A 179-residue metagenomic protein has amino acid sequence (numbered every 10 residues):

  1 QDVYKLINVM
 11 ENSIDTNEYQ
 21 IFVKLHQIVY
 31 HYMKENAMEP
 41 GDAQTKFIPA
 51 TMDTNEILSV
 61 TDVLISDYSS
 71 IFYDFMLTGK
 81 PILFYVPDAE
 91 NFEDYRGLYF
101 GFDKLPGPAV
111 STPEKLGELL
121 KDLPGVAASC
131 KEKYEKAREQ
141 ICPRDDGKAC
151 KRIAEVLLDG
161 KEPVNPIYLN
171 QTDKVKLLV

Functional and structural regions predicted by a protein language model:
Q1-M38, D145: Conserved catalytic-core segment of nucleotide-activated headgroup transferases in glycan assembly
Q1-V9, P87, A128-C130, K148 (+1 more regions): Short intrinsically disordered, low-complexity coil segments enriched in acidic
F22, K46, V63-I65, L83 (+1 more regions): Hydrophobic/aromatic beta-strand patches that form the interior of the parallel beta-sheet core in alpha/beta enzyme
Q27-Y73: Donor nucleotide-activated moiety binding/catalytic core segment of transferases that use nucleotide-activated donors
N36-G41, S70-C142: Catalytic binding pocket for nucleotide-activated donors in carbohydrate/polymer assembly enzymes
P113-V179: C-terminal amphipathic helix plus adjacent low-complexity, charged tail appended to glycosyltransferase catalytic
